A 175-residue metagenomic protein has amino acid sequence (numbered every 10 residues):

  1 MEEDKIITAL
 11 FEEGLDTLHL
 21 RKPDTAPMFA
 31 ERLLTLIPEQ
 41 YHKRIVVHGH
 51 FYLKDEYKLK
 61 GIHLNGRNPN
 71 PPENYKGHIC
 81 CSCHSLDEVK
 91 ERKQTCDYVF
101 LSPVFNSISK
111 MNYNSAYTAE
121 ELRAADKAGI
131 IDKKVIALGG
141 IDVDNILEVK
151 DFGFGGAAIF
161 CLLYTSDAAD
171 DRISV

Functional and structural regions predicted by a protein language model:
M1-G61, R67-P69, N74-C96, D132 (+4 more regions): Conserved N-terminal beta1-alpha1 strand-loop-helix module at the mouth
L18-T25, N112-Y117, I173: Short, exposed beta-strand "edge-strand" segments with a Pro/Gly-rich flavor and a Y/T-containing core
R21, N65, S102, F160 (+1 more regions): Conserved residues at the C-terminal ends of beta-strands
M28, P72, S107-Y113, S174: Residues in flexible loops and secondary-structure boundaries
F100-L147, G156-A158: Active-site/ligand-binding-proximal alpha/beta "capping" segment
Y164-V175: Single conserved hydrophobic/aromatic residue that forms the stacking wall/gate of nucleotide- or nucleobase-binding
